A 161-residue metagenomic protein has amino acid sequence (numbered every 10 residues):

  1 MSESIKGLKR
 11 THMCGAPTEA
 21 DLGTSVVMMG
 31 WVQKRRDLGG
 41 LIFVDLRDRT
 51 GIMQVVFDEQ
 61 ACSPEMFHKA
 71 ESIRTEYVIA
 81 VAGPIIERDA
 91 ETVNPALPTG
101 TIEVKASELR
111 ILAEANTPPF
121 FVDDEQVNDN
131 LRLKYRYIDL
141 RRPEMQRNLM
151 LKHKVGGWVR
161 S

Functional and structural regions predicted by a protein language model:
M1-S161: Class II aminoacyl-tRNA synthetase catalytic cores and aaRS-like
